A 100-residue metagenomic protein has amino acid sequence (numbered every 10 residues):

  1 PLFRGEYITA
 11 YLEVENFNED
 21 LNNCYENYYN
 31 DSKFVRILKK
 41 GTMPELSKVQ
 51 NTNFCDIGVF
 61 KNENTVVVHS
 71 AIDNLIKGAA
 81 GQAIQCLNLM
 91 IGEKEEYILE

Functional and structural regions predicted by a protein language model:
P1-H69: C-terminal substrate-binding/catalytic lobe of Rossmann-fold NAD(P)-dependent oxidoreductases
F54-E100: NAD(P)-dependent Rossmann-like dehydrogenase/reductase catalytic/cofactor-binding core
